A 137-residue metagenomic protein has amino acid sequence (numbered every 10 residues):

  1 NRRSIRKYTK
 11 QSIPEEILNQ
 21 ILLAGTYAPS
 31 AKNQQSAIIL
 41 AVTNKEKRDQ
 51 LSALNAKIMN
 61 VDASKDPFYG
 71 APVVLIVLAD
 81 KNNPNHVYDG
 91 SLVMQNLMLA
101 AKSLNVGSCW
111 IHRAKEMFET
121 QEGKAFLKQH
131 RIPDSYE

Functional and structural regions predicted by a protein language model:
N1-E137: Acidic, surface-exposed loops and disordered segments
